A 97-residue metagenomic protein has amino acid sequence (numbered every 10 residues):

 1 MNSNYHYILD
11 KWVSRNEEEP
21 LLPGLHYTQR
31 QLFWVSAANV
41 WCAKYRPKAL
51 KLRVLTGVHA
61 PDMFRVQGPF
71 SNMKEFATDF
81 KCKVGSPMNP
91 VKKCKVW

Functional and structural regions predicted by a protein language model:
M1-W97: Zinc-dependent metallohydrolase catalytic domains
